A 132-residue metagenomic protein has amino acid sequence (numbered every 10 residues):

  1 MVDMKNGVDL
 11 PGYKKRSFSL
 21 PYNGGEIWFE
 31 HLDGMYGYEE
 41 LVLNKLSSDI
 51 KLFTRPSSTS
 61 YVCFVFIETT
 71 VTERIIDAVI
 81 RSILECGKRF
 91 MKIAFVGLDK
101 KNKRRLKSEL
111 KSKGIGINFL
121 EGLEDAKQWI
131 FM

Functional and structural regions predicted by a protein language model:
V2-M132: Amphipathic, Lys/Arg-enriched alpha-helical "gate/interface" segment within cytosolic domains that mediates
